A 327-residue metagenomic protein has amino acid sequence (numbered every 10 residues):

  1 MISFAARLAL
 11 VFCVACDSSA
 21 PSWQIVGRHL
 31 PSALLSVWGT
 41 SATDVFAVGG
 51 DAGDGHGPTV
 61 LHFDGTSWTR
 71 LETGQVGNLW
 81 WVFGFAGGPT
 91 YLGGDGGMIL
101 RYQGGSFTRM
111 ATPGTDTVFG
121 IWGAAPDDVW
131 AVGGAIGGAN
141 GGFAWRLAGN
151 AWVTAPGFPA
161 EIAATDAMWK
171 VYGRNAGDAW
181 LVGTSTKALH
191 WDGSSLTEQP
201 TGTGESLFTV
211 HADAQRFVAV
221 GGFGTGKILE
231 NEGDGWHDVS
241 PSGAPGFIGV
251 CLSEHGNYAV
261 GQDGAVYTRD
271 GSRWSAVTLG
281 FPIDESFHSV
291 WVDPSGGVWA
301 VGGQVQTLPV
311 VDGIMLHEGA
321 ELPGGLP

Functional and structural regions predicted by a protein language model:
M1-V11: Sec-dependent signal peptide recognition, specifically the positively charged N-region followed immediately by
C16-P327: Residue-level hotspots at or immediately adjacent to binding/recognition sites across diverse folds
